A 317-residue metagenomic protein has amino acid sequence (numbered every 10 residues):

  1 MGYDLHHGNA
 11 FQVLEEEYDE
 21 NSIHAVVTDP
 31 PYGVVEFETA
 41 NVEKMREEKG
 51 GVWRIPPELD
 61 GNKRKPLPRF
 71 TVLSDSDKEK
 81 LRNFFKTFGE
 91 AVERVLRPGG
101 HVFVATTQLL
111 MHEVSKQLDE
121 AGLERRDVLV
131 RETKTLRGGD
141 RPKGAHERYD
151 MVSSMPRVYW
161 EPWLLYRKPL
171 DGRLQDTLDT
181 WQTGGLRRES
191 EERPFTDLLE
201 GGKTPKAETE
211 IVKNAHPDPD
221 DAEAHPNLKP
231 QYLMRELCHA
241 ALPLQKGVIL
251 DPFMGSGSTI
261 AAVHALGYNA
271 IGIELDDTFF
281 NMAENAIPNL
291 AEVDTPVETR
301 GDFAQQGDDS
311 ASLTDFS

Functional and structural regions predicted by a protein language model:
G2-D4: Extreme N-terminal starter segment of soluble prokaryotic enzymes
G8-Q12, F303: Conserved SAM/SAH-binding loop
E16-T28, Y32-R82, E93, F103-V104 (+1 more regions): Class I S-adenosyl-L-methionine
G100: Glycine-centered, small-residue-biased loops immediately flanking beta-strands in adenine/cofactor-binding cores
